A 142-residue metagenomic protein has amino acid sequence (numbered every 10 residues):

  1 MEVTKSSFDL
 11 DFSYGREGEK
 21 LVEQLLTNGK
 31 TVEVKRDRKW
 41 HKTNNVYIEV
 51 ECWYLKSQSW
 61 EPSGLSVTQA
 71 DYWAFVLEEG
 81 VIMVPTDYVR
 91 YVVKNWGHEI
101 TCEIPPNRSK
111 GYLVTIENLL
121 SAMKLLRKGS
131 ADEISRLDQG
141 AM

Functional and structural regions predicted by a protein language model:
E2-S13, E17, K42, W60-E61 (+1 more regions): Non-catalytic C-terminal interaction segments of nucleic acid-processing enzymes
K20, V67-D71: A short, compositionally biased
V22-N44, I48: Conserved catalytic cores of phosphodiester-cleaving nucleases, focusing on short active-site segments
Q24-L25, G64-S66, F75: Short, conserved, surface-exposed binding loops centered on an aromatic residue
K30, D71-Y72: Residue-level detector of short, conserved catalytic/binding motifs and their immediate flanks
R38-S66: Mg2+/Mn2+-dependent nuclease catalytic core
